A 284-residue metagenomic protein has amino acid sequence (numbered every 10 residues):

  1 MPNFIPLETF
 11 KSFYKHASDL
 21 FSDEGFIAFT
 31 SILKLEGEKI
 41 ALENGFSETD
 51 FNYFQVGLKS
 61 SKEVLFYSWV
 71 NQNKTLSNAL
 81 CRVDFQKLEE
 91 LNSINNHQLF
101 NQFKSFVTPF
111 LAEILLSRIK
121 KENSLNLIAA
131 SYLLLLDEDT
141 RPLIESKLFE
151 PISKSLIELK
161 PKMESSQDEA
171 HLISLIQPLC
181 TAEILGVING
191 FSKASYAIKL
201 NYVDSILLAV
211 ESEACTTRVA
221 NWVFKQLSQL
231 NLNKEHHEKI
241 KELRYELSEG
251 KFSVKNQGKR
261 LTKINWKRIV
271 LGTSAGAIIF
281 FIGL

Functional and structural regions predicted by a protein language model:
M1-L284: C-terminal accessory/regulatory regions appended to core domains
